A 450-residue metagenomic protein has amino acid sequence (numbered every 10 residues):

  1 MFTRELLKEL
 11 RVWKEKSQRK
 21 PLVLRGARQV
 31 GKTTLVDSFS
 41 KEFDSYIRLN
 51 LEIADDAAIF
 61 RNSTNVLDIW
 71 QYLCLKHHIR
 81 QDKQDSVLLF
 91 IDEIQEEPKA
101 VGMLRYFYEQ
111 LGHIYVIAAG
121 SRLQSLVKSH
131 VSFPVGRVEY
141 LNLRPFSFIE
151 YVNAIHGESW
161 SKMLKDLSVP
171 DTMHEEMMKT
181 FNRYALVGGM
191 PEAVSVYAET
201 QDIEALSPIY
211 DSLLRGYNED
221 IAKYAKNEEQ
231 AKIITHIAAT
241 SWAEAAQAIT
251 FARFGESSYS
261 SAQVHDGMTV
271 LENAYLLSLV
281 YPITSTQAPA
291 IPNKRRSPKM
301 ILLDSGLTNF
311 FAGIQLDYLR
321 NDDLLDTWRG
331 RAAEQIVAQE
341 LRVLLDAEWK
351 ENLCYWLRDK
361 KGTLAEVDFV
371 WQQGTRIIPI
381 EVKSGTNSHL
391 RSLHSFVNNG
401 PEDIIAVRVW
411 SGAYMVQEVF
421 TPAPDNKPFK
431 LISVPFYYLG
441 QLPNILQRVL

Functional and structural regions predicted by a protein language model:
M1-E15: N-terminal pre-Walker A segment at the start of P-loop NTPase domains
K32: Conserved lysine of the Walker
L35, F39: Hydrophobic positions on the alpha1 helix immediately C-terminal to the Walker A/P-loop
I53-D85: Short glycine-rich substrate-engagement loop in P-loop NTPases that contacts/grips substrate
F90, Y115-S121, N142: Structural recognition of the conserved hydrophobic beta-strand(s) that form the central parallel beta-sheet of P-loop
K128-A243: Interdomain motor-coupling "hinge/lid" segment immediately C-terminal to the ATP-binding subdomain of NTP-driven enzymes
S195-E366, W371-Q373: Accessory nucleic acid-recognition modules appended to NTPase machines
Y414-L450: Domain-level recognition of nuclease-like catalytic cores that cleave nucleotide substrates
